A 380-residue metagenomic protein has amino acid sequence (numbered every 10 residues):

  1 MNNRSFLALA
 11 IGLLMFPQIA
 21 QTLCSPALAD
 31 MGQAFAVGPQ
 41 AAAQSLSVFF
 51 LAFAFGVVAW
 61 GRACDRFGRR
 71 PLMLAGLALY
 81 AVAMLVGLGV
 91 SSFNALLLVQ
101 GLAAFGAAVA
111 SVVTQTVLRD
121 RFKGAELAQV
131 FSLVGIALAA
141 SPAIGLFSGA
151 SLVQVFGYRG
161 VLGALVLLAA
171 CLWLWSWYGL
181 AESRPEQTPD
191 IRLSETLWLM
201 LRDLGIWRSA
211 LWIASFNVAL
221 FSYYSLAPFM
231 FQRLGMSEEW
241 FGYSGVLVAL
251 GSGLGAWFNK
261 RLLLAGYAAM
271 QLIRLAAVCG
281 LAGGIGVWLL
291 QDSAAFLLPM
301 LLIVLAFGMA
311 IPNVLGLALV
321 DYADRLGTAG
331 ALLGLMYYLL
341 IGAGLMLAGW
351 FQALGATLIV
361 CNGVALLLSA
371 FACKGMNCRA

Functional and structural regions predicted by a protein language model:
S5-P39, Y223-P228: Extracytoplasmic
A36, G68, G89-A95, G106 (+1 more regions): Helix-breaking motifs and short loop linkers at transmembrane-helix boundaries and internal kinks in secondary membrane
A54-F93: Conserved MFS/SLC helix-loop-helix module at the cytosolic interface between two early adjacent transmembrane helices
A95, G124-A125, Q129-Y178, L226: Helix-loop-helix hairpin linking two adjacent transmembrane segments in secondary transporters
V99-A140: Cytoplasmic helix-loop-helix junction between adjacent transmembrane helices in 12-TM secondary transporters
A181-S209: Juxtamembrane intracellular "pre-TM" segments in multi-pass secondary transporters
L315-A353, L358-C361: A late C-terminal transmembrane helix in Major Facilitator Superfamily
